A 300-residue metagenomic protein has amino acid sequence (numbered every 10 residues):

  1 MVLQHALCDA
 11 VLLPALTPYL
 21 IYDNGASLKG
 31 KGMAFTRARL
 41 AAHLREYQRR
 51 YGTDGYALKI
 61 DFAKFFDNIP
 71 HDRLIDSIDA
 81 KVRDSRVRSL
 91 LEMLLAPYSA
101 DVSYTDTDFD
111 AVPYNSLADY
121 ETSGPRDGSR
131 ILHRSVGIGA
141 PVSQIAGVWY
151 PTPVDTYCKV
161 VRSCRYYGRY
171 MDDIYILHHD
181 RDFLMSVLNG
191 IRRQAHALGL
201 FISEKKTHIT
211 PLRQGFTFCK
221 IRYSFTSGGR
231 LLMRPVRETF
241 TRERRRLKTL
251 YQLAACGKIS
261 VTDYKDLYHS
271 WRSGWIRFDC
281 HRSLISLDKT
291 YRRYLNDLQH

Functional and structural regions predicted by a protein language model:
M1, H5, S116-H133, G137 (+3 more regions): Right-hand nucleic-acid polymerase module
M1-H5, D9, A34, A38 (+6 more regions): Non-catalytic, well-ordered alpha-helical scaffold segments
L7-A10, I191, A195: PAPS/PAP-binding and catalytic site of the sulfotransferase fold
C8-P70: Active-site-proximal segment of RNA-dependent polymerases
T17, V160-Y166, G199-S203: Surface-exposed helix-capping loop/turn segments at secondary-structure junctions
S27-F35, Y175-H178, I209-R213: Beta-rich nucleic-acid/ligand-interaction surfaces
H43, R49-M171, I176-V187, T210: Conserved polymerase palm-domain catalytic core
V82, R192-L200: A common structural junction motif
